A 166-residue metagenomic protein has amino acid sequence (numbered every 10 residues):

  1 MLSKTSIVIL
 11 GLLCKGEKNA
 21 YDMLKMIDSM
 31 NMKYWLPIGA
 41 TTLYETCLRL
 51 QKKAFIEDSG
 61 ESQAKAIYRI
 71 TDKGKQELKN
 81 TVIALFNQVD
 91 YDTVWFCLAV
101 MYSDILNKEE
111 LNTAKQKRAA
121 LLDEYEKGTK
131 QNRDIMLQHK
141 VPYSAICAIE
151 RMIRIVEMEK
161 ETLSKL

Functional and structural regions predicted by a protein language model:
M1-D90: Basic helix-turn-helix/winged-helix DNA-binding cores and closely related short helical interaction motifs
I7-G11, L98-M101, C147: Positions in alpha-helical segments
N19, M23, T46, Y125-T129 (+1 more regions): Amphipathic, well-ordered alpha-helical segments in soluble domains
L78-T81, T129, L166: Hydrophobic recognition helices of helix-based DNA-binding modules
T81-K127: Amphipathic alpha-helical dimerization/coiled-coil segments that flank or bridge DNA-binding/regulatory modules
N112, A119, D123-E126, R133 (+4 more regions): Heptad-repeat amphipathic alpha-helical coiled-coil interaction surface used for oligomerization/assembly
K130-A148: Acidic interhelical loop/turn segments
